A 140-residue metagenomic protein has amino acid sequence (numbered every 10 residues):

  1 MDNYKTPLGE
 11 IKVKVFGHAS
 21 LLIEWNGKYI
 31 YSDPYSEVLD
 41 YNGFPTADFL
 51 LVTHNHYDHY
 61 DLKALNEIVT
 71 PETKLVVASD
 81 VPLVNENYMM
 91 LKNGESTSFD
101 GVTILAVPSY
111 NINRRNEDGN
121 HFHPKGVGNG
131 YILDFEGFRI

Functional and structural regions predicted by a protein language model:
M1-P45, M90-I140: Core dinuclear metal-dependent hydrolase active-site scaffold
S36-D80: Active-site metal-binding motif and surrounding structural segment of the metallo-beta-lactamase
H56, N87-Y88: Short N-terminal micro-motifs specific to bacterial/archaeal maturation and metal-cluster initiation sites
K74-V77, Y88-N93: Short hydrophobic/aromatic-enriched beta-strand-loop microsegments
D80-E86: Short, charged/polar "capping" segments at the starts of alpha-helices and the immediately preceding loops
